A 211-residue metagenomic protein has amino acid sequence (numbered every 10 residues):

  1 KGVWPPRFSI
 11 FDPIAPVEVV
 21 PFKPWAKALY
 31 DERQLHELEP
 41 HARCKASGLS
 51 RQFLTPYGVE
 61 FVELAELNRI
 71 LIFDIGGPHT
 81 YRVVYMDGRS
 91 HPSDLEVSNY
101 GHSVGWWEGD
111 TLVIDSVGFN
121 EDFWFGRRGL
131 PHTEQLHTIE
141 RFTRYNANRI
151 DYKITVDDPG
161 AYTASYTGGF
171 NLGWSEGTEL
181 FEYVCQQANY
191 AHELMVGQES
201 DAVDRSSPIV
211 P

Functional and structural regions predicted by a protein language model:
K1-P211: PEST-like low-complexity, intrinsically disordered acidic/proline/serine-rich tracts that flank trafficking/processing
